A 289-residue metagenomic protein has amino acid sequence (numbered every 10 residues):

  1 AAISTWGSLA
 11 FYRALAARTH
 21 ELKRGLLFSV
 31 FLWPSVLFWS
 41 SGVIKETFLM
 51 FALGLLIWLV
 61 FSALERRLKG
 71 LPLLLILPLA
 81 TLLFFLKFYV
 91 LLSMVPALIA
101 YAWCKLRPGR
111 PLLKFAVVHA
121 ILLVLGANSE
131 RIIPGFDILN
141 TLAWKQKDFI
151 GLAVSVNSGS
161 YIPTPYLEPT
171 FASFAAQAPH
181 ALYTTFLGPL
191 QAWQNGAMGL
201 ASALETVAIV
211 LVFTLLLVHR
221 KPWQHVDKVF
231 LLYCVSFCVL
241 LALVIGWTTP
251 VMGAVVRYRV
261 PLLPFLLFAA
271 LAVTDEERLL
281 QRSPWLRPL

Functional and structural regions predicted by a protein language model:
A1-R18, L211-L215: Transmembrane-helix motifs of polytopic, lipid-linked glycan transferases
A10-R13, M50-E65, F265-L266: Specific aromatic-rich, kink-prone transmembrane helix
F11-L32: Transmembrane-helix signature of polytopic, membrane-embedded enzymes that assemble or transfer cell-envelope glycans
A17, R66-L71, G199-L200, T214-S236: Membrane-interface helix-loop-helix junctions at transmembrane boundaries of multi-pass membrane enzymes, predominantly
S35-W39, L59, A63-L64, L71-M94: Membrane-interface alpha helices of multi-pass inner-membrane proteins
G42-T47: Short acidic/glycine- and proline-prone juxtamembrane loop motifs at membrane-interface regions of multi-pass membrane
L75, F84-E205: Alpha-helical transmembrane segments and terminal signal-anchor/GPI-anchor hydrophobic tails, characterized by long
L267-L289: A juxtamembrane structural motif centered on a specific transmembrane helix
